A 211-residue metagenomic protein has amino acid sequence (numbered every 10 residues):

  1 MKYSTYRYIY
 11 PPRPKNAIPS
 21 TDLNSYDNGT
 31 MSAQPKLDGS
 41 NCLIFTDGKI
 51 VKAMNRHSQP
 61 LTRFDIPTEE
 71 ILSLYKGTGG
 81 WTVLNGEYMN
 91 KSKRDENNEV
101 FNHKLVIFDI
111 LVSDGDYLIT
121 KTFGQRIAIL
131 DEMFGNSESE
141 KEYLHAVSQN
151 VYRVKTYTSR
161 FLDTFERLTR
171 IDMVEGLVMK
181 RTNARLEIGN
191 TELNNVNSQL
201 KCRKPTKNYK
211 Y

Functional and structural regions predicted by a protein language model:
M1-P12: Short, compositionally biased leader-like segments
Y10-Q59, R94-E99, E138-Y211: Nucleic-acid 5′ end/cap handling module spanning
L23-S25, T30-S32, V51, S73 (+4 more regions): Catalytic phosphate/metal-binding cores of nucleic-acid and nucleotide-processing enzymes, i.e., regions that mediate
G39, I44, G86, I107-D109 (+2 more regions): A residue-level signal for conserved active-site and pocket-lining positions in enzyme catalytic cores
I50-R94: Conserved loop->alpha-helix
V83, L105, G176: Hydrophobic "anchor" residues on beta-strands that sit immediately upstream of conserved functional sites
K91-K121: Internal, well-ordered alpha/beta segment that forms a basic, Gly-enriched binding/recognition surface
I129, M133-E138: Intrinsically disordered, low-complexity linker/loop segments enriched in Gly/Pro and charged/polar residues
